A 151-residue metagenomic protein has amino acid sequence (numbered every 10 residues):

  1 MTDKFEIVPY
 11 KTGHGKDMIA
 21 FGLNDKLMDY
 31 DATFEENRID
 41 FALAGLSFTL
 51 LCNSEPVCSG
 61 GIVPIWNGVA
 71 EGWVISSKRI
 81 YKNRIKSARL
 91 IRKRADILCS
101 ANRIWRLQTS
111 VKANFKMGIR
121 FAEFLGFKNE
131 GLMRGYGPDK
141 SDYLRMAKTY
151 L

Functional and structural regions predicted by a protein language model:
M1-T33: Short amphipathic alpha-helix that is part of the acyltransferase structural core
M28-S47: Active-site rim helix/loop that mediates acceptor-substrate recognition in acyltransferases
T49, E55-P64, A70-W73: Conserved beta-strand in the GNAT
C58, G131-R134: A structural microfeature
N83-L98, R120, F124: Conserved acetyl-CoA-binding loop-helix of GNAT-fold acetyltransferases
I104-E123, K128, Y136-G137: Conserved beta-strand-loop-alpha-helix junction that forms the acyl-donor binding cleft
G135-L151: C-terminal "cap" of GNAT-fold acetyltransferases
